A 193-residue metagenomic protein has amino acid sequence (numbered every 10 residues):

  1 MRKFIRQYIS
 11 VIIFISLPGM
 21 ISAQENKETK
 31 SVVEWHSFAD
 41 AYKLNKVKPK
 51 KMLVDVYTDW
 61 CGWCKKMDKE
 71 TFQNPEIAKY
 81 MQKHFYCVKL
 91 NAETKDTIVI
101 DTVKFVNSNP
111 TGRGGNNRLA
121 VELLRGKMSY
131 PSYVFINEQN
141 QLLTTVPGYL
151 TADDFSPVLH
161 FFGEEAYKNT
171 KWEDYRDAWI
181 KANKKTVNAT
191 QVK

Functional and structural regions predicted by a protein language model:
M1-N26: Bacterial Sec-dependent N-terminal signal peptides
Q24-K30, G126-K127, N137, L143-K193: Non-globular targeting/processing and membrane-anchoring segments
E34-K51, M81: A short beta-strand-turn-helix
F38-D40, Q73, L119: N-terminal post-signal-peptidase region of extra-cytosolic proteins
K48-G62, C87: Short active-site neighborhood of thiol/selenol oxidoreductases, capturing the structured segment around
K65-K69: Detector for the c-type heme attachment site
P75-I77, Q82-T144, A152, P157-E164: Thioredoxin-like thiol-disulfide oxidoreductase module
